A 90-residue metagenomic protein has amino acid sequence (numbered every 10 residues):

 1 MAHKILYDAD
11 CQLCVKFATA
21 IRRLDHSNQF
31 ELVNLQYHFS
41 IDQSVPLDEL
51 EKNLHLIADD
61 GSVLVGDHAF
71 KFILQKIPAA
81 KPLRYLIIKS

Functional and structural regions predicted by a protein language model:
M1-H26: Local sequence-structure signature of Cys/Sec-based thiol-disulfide redox active-site neighborhoods
C14, S40-I41: Short, well-ordered alpha-helical microsegments
D25-F30, Q75: Non-catalytic interaction surface on structured domains
N28-S40: Thiol-based oxidoreductase modules, predominantly thioredoxin-like and allied folds used for disulfide exchange
I41-S90: Thiol/selenol-based redox catalytic cores and closely related redox-interacting motifs
